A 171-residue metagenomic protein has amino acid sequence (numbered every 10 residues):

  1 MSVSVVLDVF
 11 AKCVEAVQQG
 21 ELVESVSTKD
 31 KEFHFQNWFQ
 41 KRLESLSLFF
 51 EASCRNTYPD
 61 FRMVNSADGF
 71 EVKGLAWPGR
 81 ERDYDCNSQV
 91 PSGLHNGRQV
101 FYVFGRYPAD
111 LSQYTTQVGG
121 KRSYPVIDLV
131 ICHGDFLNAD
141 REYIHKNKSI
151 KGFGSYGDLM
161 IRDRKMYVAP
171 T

Functional and structural regions predicted by a protein language model:
M1-T57, V64, D68, G74-T171: Nucleic-acid endonuclease domains
